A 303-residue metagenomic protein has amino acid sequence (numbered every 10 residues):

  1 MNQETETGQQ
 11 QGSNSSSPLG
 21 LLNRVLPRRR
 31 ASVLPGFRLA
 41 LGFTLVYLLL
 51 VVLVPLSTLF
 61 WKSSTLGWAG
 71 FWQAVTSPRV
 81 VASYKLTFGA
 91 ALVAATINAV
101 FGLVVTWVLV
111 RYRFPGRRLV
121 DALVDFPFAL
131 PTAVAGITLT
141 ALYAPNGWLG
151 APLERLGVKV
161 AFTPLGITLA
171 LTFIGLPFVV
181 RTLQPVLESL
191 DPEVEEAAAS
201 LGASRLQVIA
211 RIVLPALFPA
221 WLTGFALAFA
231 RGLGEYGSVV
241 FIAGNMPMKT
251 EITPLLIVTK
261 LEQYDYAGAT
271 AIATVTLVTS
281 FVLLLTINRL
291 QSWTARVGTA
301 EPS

Functional and structural regions predicted by a protein language model:
M1-T44, T286-S303: Transmembrane alpha-helical segments of polytopic membrane transport and secretion proteins
S32-G67, A74-E188, I212-G237, F241 (+3 more regions): Membrane-water interface segments at the C-terminal ends of transmembrane alpha-helices in multi-pass inner-membrane
P115, A203-R205: Short coil/turn motifs that cap or connect alpha-helices
L190-V194: Short glycine/proline-centered loop/turn elements that form peptide/ligand docking sites
A198: The alpha-helix within a helix-turn-helix
L201-G202, P215: Glycine/proline-centered hinge or cleavage motifs at structural transition points of membrane proteins
F241-T250: Juxtamembrane non-transmembrane "cap" segments at the membrane-aqueous interface of multi-pass membrane proteins
